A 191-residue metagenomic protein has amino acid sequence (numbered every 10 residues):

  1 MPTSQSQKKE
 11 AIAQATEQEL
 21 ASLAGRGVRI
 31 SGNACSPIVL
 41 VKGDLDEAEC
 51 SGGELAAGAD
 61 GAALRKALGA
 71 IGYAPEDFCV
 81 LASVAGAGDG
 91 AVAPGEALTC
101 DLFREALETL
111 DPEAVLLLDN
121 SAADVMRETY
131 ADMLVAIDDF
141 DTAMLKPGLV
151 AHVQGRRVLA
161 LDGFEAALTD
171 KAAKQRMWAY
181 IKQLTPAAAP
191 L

Functional and structural regions predicted by a protein language model:
M1-L191: A polyanion-binding, active-site-adjacent surface
